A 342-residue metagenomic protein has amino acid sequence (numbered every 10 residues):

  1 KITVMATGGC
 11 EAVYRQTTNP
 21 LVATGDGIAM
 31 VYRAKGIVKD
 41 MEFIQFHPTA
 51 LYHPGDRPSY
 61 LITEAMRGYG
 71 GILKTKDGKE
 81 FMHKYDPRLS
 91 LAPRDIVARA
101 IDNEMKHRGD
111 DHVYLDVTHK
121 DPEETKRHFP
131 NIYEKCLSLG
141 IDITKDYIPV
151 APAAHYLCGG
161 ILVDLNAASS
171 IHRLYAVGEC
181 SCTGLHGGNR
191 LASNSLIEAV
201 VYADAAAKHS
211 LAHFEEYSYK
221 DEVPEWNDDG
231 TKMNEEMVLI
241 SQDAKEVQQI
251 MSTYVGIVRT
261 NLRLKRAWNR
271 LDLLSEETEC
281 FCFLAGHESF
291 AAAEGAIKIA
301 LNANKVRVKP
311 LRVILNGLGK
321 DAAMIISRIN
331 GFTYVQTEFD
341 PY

Functional and structural regions predicted by a protein language model:
K1-T7: Short hydrophobic core segments
T3, M30, N166: Hydrophobic/aromatic ligand-binding patch that stacks against planar heteroaromatic rings of cofactors or nucleotides
T7-T17: Flavin (primarily FAD) binding-site architecture
G9-E11, F43-Y52, C180-C182, P224-N227: Acidic, glycine-rich active-site loops and adjacent beta-strand->loop/helix elements that engage anionic groups
N19-Y32, V38: Thiamine diphosphate
M30, G36-I148, V200, H209-S218 (+2 more regions): An anion/pyrophosphate-binding glycine-rich loop and adjacent beta-alpha core in soluble alpha-beta enzymes
K74-S90, I101-E104, Y156, L162-A176 (+1 more regions): Glycine- and aromatic-enriched mobile tails/lids
P130-Y175: FAD/FMN-dependent oxidoreductases across multiple families
